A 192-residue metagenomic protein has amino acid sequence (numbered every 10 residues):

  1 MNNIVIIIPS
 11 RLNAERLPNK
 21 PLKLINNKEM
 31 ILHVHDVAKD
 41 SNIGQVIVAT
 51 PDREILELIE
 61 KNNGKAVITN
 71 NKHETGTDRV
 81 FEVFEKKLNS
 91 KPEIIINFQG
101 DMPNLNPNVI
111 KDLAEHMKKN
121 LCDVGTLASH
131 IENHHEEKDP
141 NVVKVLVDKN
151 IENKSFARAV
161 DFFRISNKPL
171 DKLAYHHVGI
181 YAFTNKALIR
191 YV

Functional and structural regions predicted by a protein language model:
N2-T50: N-terminal glycine-rich phosphate-binding loop and ensuing alpha1 helix
I6, V46-V48, I95, G125 (+1 more regions): Hydrophobic/aromatic residues located in beta-strands of well-ordered beta-sheets within soluble catalytic
K23, L56, I189: Nucleotide phosphate-binding site architecture
N27, T69-N71, G100, V147 (+2 more regions): Active-site donor-binding loop signature of nucleotide-sugar glycosyltransferases
I43, S90-P92, K119-D123: Short, high-confidence coil segments that cap the C-terminus of an alpha-helix and link into the following beta-strand
I47, R53-E115: Short phosphate-binding loop-to-helix
L105-V192: Conserved core of the sugar-phosphate nucleotidyltransferase
